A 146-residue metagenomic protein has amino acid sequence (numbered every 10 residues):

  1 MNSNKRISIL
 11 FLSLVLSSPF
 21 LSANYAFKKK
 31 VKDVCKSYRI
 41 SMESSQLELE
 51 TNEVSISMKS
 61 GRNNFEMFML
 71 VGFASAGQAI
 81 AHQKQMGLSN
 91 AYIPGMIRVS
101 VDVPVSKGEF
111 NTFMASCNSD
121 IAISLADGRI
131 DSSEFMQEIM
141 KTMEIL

Functional and structural regions predicted by a protein language model:
M1-I9: Bacterial N-terminal signal peptides that target proteins for export
I9-L10, L88: General helical structural elements
L10-S18: Bacterial N-terminal signal peptides
P19-A23: Sec/Tat signal peptide C-region and signal peptidase I cleavage site
A26-R62, G87-L146: Polar/charged, Gly/Pro-rich intrinsically disordered segments
E66-L88: Short, non-transmembrane amphipathic alpha-helical segments
